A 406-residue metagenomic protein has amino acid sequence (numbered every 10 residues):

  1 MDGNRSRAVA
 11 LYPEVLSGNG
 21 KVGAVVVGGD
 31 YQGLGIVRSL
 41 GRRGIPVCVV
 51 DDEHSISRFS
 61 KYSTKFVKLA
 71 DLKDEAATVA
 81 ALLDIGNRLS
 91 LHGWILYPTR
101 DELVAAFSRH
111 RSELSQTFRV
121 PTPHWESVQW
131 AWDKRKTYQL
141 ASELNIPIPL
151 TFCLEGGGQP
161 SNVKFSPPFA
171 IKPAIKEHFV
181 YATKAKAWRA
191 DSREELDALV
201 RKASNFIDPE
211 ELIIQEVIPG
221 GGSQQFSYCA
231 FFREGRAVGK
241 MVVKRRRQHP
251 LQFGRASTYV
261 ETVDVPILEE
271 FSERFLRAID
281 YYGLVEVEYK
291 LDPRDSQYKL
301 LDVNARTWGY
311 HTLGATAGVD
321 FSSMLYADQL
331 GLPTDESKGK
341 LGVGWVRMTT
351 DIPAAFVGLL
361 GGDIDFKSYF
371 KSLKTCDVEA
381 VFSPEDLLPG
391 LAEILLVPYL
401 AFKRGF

Functional and structural regions predicted by a protein language model:
M1-P123, G157-Q159, P389-G390, I394-F406: ATP-binding N-terminal substructure of ATP-dependent carboxylate-amine bond-forming enzymes
Y12, A327-F406: Peripheral (often C-terminal) accessory segments that flank ATP-dependent C-N-forming ligase machineries
V128-I213, E234-R236, P266: Active-site nucleotide/adenylate-binding loops and adjacent lid/helix of ATP-dependent enzymes
D191-L251, T262-E273, K290-L291, Y298-K299: Phosphate-binding site of ATP-dependent enzymes
I213-I214, Y282-E286, D335-L341: Flexible, glycine/charged-enriched surface loops at secondary-structure junctions
R246-L251, R255-T258, N304-V319: Glycine-rich phosphate/pyrophosphate-binding beta-alpha loops
R277-T312: Conserved metal-phosphate-binding beta-hairpin within the catalytic cores of diverse ATP-dependent phosphoryl-transfer
